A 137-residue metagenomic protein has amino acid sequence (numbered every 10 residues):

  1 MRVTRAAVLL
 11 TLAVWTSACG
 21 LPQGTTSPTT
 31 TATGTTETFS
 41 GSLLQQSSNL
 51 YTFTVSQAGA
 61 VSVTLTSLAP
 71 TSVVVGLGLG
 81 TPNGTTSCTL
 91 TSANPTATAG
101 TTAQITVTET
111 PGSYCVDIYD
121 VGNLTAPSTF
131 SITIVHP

Functional and structural regions predicted by a protein language model:
M1-V8: Bacterial N-terminal signal peptides that target proteins for export
W15-A18: C-terminal motif of bacterial Sec signal peptides marking the signal peptidase cleavage site
G20-Q23: Bacterial signal peptide processing site
T33-S42, A69-T101, T133-P137: Surface-exposed beta-strand/loop patches in noncatalytic accessory domains and peripheral targeting/linker segments
G41-V73: Short, surface-exposed binding/anchoring microloops in extracellular/periplasmic proteins
N49-Y51, T101-I105: Short strand-edge motifs at loop-to-beta-strand transitions and within beta-strands of extracellular beta-rich domains
N49-Y51, T71-L77, D117-H136: Edge beta-strands of jelly-roll/beta-sandwich modules across compartments, strongly enriched in secreted/luminal
G59-V63, T106-L124: Noncatalytic modules at the cell exterior or secretory-pathway interfaces, chiefly beta-strand-rich lectin/adhesion
